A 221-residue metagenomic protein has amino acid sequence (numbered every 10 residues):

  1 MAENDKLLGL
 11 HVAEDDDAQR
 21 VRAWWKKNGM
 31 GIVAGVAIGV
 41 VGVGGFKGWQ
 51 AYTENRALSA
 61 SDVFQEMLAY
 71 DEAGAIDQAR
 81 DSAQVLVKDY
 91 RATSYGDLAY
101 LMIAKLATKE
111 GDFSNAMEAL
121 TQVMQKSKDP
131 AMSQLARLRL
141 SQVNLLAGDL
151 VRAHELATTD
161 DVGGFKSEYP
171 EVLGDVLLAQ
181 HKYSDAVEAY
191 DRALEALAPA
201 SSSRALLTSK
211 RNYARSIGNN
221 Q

Functional and structural regions predicted by a protein language model:
A2-I38: N-terminal positive-inside, membrane-proximal cytosolic segments immediately preceding the first
H11, D15, G44-S61: Aromatic-capped interface at the extracytoplasmic side of an N-terminal signal-anchor transmembrane helix
D15, Q19-R22, S61, R80 (+3 more regions): Alpha-helical membrane and juxtamembrane elements of multi-pass inner-membrane transport and channel proteins
I32-G35, Q50, G74, A107 (+2 more regions): Short Lys/Arg-rich amphipathic alpha-helical segments
D62-L98: Short extracytoplasmic
Y90, G96, M102-Q221: Soluble extracytoplasmic domains of inner/organellar membrane proteins
